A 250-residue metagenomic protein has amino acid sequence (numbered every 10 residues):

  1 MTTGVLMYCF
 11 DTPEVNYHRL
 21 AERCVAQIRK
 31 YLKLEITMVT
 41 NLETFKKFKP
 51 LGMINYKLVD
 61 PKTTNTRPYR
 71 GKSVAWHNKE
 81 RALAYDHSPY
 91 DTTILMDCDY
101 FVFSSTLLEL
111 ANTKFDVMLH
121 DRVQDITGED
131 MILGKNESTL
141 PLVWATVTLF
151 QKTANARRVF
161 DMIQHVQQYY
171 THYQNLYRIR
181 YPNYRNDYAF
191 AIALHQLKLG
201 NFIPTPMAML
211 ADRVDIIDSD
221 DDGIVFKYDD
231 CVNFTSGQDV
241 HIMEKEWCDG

Functional and structural regions predicted by a protein language model:
M1-G250: Glycosyltransferase catalytic domains, chiefly GT-A lineage
